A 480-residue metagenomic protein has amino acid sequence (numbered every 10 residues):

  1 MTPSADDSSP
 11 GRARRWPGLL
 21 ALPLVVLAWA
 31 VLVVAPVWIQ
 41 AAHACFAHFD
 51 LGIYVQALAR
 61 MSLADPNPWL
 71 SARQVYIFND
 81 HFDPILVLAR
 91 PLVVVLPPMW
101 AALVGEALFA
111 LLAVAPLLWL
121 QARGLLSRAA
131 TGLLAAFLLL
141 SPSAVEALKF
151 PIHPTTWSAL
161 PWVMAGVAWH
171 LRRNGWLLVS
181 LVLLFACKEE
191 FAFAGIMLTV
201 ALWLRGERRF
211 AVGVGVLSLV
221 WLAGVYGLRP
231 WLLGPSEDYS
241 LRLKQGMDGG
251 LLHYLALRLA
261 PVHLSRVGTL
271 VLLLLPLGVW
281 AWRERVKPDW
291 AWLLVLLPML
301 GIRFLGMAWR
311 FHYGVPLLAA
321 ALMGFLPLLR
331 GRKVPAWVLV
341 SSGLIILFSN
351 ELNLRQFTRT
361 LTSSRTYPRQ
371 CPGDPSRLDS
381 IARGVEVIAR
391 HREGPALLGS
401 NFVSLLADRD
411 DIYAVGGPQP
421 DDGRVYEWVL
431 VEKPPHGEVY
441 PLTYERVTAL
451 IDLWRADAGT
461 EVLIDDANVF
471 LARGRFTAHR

Functional and structural regions predicted by a protein language model:
M1-A35, W119, R128-T131: Start-transfer (signal-anchor) and selected internal transmembrane alpha helices of multi-pass inner/ER membrane
P23-L27, G215-L219, R330-T358: Signature aromatic-anchored transmembrane alpha helix within multi-pass, membrane-resident enzymes that catalyze glycan
G52-I77, P84-I85: Extracytosolic helix-loop segments that constitute the early lumenal/periplasmic catalytic or substrate-binding loops
W100, V104-L125, L133-A135, M164: Transmembrane-helix motifs of polytopic, lipid-linked glycan transferases
P116-W119, F137, T156-S180, M197-T199: Specific aromatic-rich, kink-prone transmembrane helix
E146-T155: Short acidic/glycine- and proline-prone juxtamembrane loop motifs at membrane-interface regions of multi-pass membrane
R266-L293, L297-L300: Hydrophobic, aromatic-rich transmembrane alpha-helices and their immediate juxtamembrane boundary segments
W290-K333: Hydrophobic/aromatic-rich transmembrane helices and adjacent perimembrane loops
